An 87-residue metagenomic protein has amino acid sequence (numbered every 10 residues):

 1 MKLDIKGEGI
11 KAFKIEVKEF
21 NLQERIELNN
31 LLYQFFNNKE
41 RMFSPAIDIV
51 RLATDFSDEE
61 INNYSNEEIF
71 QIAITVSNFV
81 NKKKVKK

Functional and structural regions predicted by a protein language model:
M1-K2, K6-K87: Short, surface-exposed, charged amphipathic helix/loop patches that serve as local interaction elements
